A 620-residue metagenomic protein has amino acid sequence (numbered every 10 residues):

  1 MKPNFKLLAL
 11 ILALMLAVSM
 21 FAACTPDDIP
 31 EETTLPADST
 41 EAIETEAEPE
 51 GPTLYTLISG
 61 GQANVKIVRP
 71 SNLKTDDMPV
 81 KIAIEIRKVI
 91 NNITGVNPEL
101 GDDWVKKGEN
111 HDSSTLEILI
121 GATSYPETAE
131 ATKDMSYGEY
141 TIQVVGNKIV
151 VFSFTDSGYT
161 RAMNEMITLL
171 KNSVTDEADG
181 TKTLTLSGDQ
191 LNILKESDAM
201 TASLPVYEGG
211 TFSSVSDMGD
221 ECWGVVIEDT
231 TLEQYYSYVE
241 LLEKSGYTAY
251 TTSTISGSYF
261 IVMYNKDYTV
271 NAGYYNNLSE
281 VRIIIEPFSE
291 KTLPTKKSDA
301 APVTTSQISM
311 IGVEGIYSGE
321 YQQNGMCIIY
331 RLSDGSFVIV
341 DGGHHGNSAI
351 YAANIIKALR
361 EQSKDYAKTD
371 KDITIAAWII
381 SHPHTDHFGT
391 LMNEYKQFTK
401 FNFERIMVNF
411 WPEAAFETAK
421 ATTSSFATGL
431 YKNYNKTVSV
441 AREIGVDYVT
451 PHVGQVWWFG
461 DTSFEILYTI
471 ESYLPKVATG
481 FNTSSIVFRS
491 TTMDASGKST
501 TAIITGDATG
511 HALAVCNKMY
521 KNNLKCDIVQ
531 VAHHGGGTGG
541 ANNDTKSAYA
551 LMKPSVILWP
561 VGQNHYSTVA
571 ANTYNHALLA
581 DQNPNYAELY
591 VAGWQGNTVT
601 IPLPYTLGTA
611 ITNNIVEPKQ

Functional and structural regions predicted by a protein language model:
I11-S19: Bacterial N-terminal signal peptides
V18-S39: Sec-dependent signal peptide cleavage junction
E48-E196: Solvent-exposed alpha-helical segments and adjacent loops that form catalytic or protein-interaction surfaces
E48-V68, N192-E228, E280-L293: Compositionally biased P/S/T/G-rich terminal and signal peptide-adjacent segments that lie outside catalytic cores
S213-Y275: A cross-family detector of function-defining hotspots
T292-I373, R442, D447-K525, V599-Q620: Core dinuclear metal-dependent hydrolase active-site scaffold
G335, N347-V408, E413, Y520-G536 (+1 more regions): Active-site metal-binding motif and surrounding structural segment of the metallo-beta-lactamase
R405, E417-E465, Y473-G480, V556-Q620: Binuclear metal-ion centers of metallo-dependent hydrolases, dominated by the metallo-beta-lactamase
